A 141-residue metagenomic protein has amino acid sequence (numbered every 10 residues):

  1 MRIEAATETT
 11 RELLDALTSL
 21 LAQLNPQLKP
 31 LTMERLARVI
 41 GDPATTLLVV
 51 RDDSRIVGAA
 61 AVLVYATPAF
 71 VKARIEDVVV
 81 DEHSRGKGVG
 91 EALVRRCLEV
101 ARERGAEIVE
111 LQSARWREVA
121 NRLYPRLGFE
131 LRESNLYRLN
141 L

Functional and structural regions predicted by a protein language model:
M1-L17: A short beta-loop-alpha structural element at the N-terminal edge of CoA-dependent acyl/N-acetyltransferase catalytic
T18-P30: Helix-loop element at the rim of GNAT/NAT acetyltransferase active sites that forms part of the acceptor-substrate
L28-V49: Active-site rim helix/loop that mediates acceptor-substrate recognition in acyltransferases
V49, R55-V64, R74, V79: Conserved beta-strand in the GNAT
Y65-I75, R85, R132: A conserved beta-turn-beta hairpin within the catalytic core of GNAT-like acetyltransferases that forms part
V80, G86-E99, R122-R126: Conserved acetyl-CoA-binding loop-helix of GNAT-fold acetyltransferases
E91, E103, R115-E133, R138-L139: Conserved active-site alpha-helix within GNAT-family acetyltransferase domains
A101-S113: Conserved GNAT acetyl-CoA-binding A-motif
